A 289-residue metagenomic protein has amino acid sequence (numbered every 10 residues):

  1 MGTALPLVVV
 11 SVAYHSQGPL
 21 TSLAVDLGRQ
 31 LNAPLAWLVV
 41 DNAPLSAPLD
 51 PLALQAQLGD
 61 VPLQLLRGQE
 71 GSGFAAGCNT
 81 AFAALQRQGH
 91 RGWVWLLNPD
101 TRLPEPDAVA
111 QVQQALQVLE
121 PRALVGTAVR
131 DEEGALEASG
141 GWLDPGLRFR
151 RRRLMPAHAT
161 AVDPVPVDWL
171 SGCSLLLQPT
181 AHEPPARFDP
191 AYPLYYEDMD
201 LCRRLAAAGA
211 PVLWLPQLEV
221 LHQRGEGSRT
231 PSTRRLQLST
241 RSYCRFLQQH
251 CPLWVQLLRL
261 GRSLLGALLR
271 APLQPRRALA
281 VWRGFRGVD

Functional and structural regions predicted by a protein language model:
S16-Q30: Short, well-formed alpha-helical segments that are part of the catalytic scaffolds of diverse glycosyltransferases
D41-L52, E70, R102: A conserved acidic beta->alpha catalytic loop
R67-E70, R102-L103, A108-A186: Acidic/His-rich active-site region of diverse nucleotide-sugar glycosyltransferases
G68-Q86: Glycine-rich, basic loop-to-helix element that forms the pyrophosphate-binding segment of sugar-nucleotide handling
R91-R102: Short beta-strand-to-loop acidic/aromatic patch adjacent to the donor-nucleotide binding site
D168-E219: A short, conserved alpha-helix in the catalytic core of glycosyltransferases
A208-P231, Y243-L247: Active-site donor/metal-binding and catalytic loop motifs of nucleotide-sugar-dependent glycosylation enzymes
R234-Q248, P252-D289: Non-catalytic, C-terminal membrane-associated alpha-helical segments of glycosyltransferases
